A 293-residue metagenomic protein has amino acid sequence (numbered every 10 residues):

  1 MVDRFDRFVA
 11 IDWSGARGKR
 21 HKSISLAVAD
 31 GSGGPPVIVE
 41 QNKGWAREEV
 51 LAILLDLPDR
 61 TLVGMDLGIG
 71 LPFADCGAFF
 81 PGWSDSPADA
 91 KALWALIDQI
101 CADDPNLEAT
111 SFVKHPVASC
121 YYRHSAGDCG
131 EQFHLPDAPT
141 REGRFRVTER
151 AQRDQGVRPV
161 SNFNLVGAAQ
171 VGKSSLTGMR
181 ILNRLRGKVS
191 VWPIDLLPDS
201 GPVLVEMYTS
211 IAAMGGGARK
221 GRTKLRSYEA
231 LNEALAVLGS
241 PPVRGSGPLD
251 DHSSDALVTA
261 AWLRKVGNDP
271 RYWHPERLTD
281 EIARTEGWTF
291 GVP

Functional and structural regions predicted by a protein language model:
V2-V9, W13-P293: RNase H-like (RuvC/DEDD) metal-dependent nuclease/polynucleotide-processing core
